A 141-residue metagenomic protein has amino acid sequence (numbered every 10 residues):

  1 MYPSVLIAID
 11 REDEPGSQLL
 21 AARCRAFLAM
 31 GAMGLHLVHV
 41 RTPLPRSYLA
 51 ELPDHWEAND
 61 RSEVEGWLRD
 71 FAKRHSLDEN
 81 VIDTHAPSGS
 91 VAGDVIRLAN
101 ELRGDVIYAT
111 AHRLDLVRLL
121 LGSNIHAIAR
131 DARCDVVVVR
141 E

Functional and structural regions predicted by a protein language model:
M1, K73-I107, L114, H126: Structural beta-alpha unit
M1-E51: Small/aliphatic-rich secondary-structure junction motif
H36-V38, D83-P87, V137: General small-molecule cofactor/ligand-binding pocket signal
H39, T110-H112, R140-E141: Short secondary-structure boundary segments
D54-G66: A short acidic, glycine-rich active-site loop that binds or catalyzes chemistry on phosphate/adenosine moieties
A109-D131: Glycine-rich, Arg-bearing micro-motifs that act as flexible, cationic patches
D131-E141: Short, flexible loop segments at boundaries between secondary-structure elements
